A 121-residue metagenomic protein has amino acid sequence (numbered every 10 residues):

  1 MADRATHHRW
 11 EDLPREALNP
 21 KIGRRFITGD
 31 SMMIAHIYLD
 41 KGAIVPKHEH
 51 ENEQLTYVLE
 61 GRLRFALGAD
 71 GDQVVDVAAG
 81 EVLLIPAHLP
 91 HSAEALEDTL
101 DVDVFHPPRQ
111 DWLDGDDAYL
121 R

Functional and structural regions predicted by a protein language model:
M1-S31, A35, D114-R121: A short, N-terminal "cap"/entry segment at the start of jelly-roll beta-barrel domains of the cupin/DSBH fold
R25-F26, I37-Y38, V45-H50, L67 (+2 more regions): Short histidine-centered beta-strand/loop micro-motifs that create catalytic or ligand/metal-coordination sites
M33, L55, R62-R64, P90 (+1 more regions): Structural motif
Y38-D40, H50-F65: Short, conserved beta-strand element in jelly-roll/cupin
I44-P46, R64, L83-S92: Histidine-centered metal-chelating micro-motifs
L59-E60, A78-A79, E97: A cytosolic small-molecule/anion-sensing beta-strand core signal
G71-A87: Short acidic-glycine-tyrosine-enriched beta hairpin
A87-D111: Ligand-binding loop in jelly-roll beta-barrel domains
